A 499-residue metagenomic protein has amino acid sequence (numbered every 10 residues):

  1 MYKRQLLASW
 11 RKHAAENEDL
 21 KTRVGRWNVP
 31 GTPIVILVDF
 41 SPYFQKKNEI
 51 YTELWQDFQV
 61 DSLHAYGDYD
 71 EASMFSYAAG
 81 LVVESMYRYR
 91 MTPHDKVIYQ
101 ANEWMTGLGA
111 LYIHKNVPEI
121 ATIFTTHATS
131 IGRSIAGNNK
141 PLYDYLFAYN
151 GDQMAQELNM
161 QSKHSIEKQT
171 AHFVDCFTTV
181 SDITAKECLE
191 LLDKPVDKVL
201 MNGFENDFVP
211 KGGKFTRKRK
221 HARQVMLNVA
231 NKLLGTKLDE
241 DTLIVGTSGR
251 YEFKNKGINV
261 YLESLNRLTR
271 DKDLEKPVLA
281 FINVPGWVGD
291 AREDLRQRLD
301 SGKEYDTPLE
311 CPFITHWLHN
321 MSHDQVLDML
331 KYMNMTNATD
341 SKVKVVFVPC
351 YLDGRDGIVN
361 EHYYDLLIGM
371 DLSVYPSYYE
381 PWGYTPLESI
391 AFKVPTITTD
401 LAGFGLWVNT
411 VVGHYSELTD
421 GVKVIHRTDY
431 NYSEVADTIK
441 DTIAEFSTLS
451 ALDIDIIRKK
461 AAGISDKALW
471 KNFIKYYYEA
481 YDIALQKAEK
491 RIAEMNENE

Functional and structural regions predicted by a protein language model:
M1-E499: Catalytic cores of nucleotide-sugar-dependent glycosyltransferases that transfer UDP/GDP/TDP-activated
